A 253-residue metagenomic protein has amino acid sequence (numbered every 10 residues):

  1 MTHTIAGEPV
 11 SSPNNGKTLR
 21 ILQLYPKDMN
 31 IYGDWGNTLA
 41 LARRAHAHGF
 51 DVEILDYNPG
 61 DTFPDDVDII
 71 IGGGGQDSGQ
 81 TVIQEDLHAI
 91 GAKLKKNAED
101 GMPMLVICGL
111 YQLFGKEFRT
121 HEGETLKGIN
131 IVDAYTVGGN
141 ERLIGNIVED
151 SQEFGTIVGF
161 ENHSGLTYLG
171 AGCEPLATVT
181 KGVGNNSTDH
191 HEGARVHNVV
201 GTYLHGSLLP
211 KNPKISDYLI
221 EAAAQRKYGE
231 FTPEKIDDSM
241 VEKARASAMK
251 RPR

Functional and structural regions predicted by a protein language model:
M1-E99, P210-R253: N-terminal beta1-alpha1 cap of cysteine-dependent amidohydrolase-like domains
K17-L19, Q152-I157, R195-V200: Beta-strand-turn-beta hairpins that frame and shape the catalytic cleft of phosphate-ester-processing enzymes
Q23, I54, I131, G159-E161 (+1 more regions): Conserved beta-strand scaffold positions in the cores of enzyme catalytic domains, especially in NTP/NDP-utilizing
Y25-K27, S164-L166, G206-L208: Glycine-rich beta-alpha junction loops
I69-G73, L105, G201-Y203: Structural motif
D77-E153: Cysteine-nucleophile active-site neighborhood
H121-E192: Pocket-forming structural segment of enzyme catalytic cores
N186-A224: A glycine-centered loop/beta-turn motif at secondary-structure junctions
